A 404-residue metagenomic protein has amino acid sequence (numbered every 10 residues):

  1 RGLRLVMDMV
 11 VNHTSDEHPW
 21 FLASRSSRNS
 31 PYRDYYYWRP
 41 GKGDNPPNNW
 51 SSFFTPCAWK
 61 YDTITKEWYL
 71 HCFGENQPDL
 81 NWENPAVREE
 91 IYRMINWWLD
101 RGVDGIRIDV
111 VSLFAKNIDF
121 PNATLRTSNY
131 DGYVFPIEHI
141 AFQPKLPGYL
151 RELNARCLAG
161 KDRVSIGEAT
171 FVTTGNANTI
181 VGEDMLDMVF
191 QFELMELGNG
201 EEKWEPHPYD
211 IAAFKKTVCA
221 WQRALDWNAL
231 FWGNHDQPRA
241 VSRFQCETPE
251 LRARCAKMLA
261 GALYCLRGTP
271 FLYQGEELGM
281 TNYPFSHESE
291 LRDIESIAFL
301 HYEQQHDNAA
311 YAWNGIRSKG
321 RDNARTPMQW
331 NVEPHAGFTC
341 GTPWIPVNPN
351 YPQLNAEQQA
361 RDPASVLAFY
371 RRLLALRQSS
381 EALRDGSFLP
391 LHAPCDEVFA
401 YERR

Functional and structural regions predicted by a protein language model:
R1-R404: Active-site and adjacent substrate-binding regions of carbohydrate-active enzymes
